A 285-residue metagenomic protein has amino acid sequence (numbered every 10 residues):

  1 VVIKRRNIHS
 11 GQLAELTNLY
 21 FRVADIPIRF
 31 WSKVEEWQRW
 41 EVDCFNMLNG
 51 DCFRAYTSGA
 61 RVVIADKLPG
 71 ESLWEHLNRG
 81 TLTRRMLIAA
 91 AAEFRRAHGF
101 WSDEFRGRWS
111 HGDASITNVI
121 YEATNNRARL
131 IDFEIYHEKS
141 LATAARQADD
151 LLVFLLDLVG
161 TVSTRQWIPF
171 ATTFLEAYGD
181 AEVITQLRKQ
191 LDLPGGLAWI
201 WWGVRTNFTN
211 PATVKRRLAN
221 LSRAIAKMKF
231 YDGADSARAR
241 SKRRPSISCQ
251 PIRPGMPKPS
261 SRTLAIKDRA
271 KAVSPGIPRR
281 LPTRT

Functional and structural regions predicted by a protein language model:
V1-E36: ATP-binding glycine-rich loop module of kinase domains
I8, G70, E122, A128 (+2 more regions): Activation segment
R39-C52, W74-G112, T117, E122 (+2 more regions): Conserved kinase catalytic-core helix
F53-V62: Short beta-strand micro-motifs within the conserved protein kinase catalytic domain, predominantly in the N-lobe
V62-S72: Conserved short submotifs of the Hanks-type protein kinase catalytic core that shape the nucleotide-binding pocket
F133-Y231: C-lobe/activation-segment region of protein kinase-like
S236-C249, R253-S274, R279-T285: Low-acidity, Ser/Thr- and Arg-rich intrinsically disordered low-complexity segments
